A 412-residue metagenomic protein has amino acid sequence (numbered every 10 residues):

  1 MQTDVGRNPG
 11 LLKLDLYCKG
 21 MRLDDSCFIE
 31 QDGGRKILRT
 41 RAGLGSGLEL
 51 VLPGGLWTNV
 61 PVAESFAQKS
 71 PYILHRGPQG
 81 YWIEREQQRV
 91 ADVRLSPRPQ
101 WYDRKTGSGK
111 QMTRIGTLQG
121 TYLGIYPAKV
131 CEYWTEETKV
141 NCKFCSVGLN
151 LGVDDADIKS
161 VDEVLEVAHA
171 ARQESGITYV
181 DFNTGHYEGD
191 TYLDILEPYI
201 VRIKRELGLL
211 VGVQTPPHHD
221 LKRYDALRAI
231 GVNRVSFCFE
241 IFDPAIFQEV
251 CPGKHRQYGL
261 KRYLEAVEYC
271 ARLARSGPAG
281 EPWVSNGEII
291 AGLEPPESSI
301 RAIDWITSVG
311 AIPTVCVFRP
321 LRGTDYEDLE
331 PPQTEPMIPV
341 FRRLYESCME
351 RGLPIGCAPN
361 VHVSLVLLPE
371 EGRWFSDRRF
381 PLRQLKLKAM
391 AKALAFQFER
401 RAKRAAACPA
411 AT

Functional and structural regions predicted by a protein language model:
M1-R85, G277-A279, I300-T412: Auxiliary Fe-S-binding modules of radical SAM enzymes
G55-K143, G148-D157, A406, A410-T412: N-terminal [4Fe-4S]-dependent radical SAM core
P127-C131, H186-E188, T215-H219, I241-D243 (+3 more regions): Active-site-proximal loop/turn and secondary-structure-junction residues that shape catalytic pockets, frequently
T135, D243-Q248, R322-D325: Short acidic/His/Gly/Ser-rich catalytic and metal-binding motifs that mark active-site loops of diverse hydrolases
E136, E249-K254, E327-P331: Short, flexible/disordered intra-domain loops and linkers
S146-E166, A171-P198, R202-Y269, V284-I289 (+1 more regions): Core AdoMet radical
K204-G208, A274-G280, R351: Short helix-capping segments at alpha-helix termini
H219-I230, A291-S308, L367: Catalytic cores of alpha/beta
